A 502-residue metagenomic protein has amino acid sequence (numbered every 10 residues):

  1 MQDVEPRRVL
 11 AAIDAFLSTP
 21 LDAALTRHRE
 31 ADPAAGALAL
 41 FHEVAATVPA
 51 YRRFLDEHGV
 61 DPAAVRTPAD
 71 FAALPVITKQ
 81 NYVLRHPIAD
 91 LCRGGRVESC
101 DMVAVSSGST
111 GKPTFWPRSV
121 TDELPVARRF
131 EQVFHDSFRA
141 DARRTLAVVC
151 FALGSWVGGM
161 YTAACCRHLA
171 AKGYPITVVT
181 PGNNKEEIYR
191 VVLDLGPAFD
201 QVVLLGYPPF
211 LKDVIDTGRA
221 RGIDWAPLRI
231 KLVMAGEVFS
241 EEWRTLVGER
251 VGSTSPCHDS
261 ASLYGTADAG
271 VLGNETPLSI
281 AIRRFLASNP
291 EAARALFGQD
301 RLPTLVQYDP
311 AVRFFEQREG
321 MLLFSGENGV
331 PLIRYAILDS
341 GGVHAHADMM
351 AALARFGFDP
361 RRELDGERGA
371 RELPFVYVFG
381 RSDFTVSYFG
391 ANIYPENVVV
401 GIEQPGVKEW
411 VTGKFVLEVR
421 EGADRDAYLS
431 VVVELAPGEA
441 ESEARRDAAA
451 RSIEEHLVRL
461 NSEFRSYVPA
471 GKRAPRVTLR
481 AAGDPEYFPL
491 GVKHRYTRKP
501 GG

Functional and structural regions predicted by a protein language model:
M1-V105, T110-T145, V149, A198 (+1 more regions): Nucleotide 5′-phosphate-binding alpha/beta core
V120-V133, L146-K212: AMP-binding/adenylate-forming
R143-L146, Q201-V202, A226-K231, C257-S260 (+3 more regions): Residue-level recognition of the N-termini of beta-strands and the immediately preceding loop/turn
M160-A170, G218-R221, W243-G252, A448-S452: Short, aromatic/basic amphipathic alpha-helical patches
N183-R190, D200-G248, D259-A269: Adenylate-forming
L204, L323, I333-R473, V492: AMP-binding/adenylate-forming catalytic core of the ANL superfamily
E237-E242, G265-L272, P475-Y487: Short, conserved secondary-structure transition motifs
F239, T245-R361: Conserved AMP-binding/adenylate-forming
